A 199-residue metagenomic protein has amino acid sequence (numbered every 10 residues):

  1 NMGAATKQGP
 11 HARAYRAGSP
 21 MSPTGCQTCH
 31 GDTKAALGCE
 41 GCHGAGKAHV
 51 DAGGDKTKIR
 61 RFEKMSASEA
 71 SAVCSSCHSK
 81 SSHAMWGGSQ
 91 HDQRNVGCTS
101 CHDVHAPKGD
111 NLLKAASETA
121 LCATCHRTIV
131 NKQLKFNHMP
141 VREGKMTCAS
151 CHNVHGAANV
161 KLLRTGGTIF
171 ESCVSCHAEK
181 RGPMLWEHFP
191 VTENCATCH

Functional and structural regions predicted by a protein language model:
N1-T197: Short sequence/structural segments immediately N-terminal
